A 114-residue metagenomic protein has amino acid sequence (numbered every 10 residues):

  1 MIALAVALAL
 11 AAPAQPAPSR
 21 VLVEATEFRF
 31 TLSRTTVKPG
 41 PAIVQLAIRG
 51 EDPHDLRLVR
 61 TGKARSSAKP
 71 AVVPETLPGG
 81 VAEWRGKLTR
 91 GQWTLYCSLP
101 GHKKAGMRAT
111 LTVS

Functional and structural regions predicted by a protein language model:
M1-A11: Bacterial N-terminal signal peptides
A17, L22-R29, T76-S114: Extracellular/periplasmic metallocenter environments
T31-S33, K69-A71: Surface-exposed, proline-enriched loop/turn segments that connect beta strands in immunoglobulin-like
S33-D52, E83-L95: Beta-strand cores of secreted/periplasmic/IMS beta-sandwich domains, seen most often in copper-related folds
D55-V59: Beta-strand signatures of extracellular beta-sandwich domains
G62-K69: Short amphipathic beta-strand segments in non-cytosolic proteins
